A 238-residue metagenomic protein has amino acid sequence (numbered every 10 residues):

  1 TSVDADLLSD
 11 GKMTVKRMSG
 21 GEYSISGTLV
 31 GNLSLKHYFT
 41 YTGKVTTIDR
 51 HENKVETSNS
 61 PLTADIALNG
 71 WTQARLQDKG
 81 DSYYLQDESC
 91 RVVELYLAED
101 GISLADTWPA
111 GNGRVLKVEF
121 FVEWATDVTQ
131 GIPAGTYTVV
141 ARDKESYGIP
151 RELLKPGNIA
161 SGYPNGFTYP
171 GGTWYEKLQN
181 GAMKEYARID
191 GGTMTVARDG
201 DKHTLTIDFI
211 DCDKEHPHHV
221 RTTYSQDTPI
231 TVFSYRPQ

Functional and structural regions predicted by a protein language model:
T1-K16, R75-A197: Surface-exposed helix/loop patches within compact recognition domains
R17-M18, N32-S34, R198-D199: Secondary-structure boundary elements
S19-S26, R91-V93, D201-T206: Short, hydrophobic/aromatic-rich segments at coil-to-beta transitions
T28-N32, Y96-G101, G171-Y175, I207-D213: Generic short beta-strand segments
T28-R75, V122, D190-M194, D208-Q238: Edge beta-strand at a domain terminus
